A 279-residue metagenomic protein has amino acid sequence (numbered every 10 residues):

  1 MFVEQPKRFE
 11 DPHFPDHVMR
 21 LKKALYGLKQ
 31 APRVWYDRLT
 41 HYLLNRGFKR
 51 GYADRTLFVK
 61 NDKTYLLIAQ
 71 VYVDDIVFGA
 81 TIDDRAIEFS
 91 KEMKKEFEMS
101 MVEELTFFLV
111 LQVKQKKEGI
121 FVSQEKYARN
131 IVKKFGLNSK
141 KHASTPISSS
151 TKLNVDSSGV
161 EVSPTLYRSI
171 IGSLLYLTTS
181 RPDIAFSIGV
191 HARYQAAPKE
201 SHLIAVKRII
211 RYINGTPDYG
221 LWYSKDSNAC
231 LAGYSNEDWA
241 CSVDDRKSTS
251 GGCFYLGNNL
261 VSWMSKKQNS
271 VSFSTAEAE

Functional and structural regions predicted by a protein language model:
M1, D16-M19, D37, H41 (+9 more regions): Amphipathic alpha-helical interface elements that mediate macromolecular binding in regulatory proteins
M1-E98: Metal/cofactor- and membrane transport-associated sequence elements
Q5-P6, D11-P12, Y52, E88 (+9 more regions): Mixed-charge, polar/low-complexity N-terminal
H13, K49-G51, K91, L105 (+4 more regions): A generic structural signal for short, solvent-exposed coil/turn residues that cap or connect secondary-structure
Y26, A31, W35, L57-N61 (+3 more regions): Divalent metal-binding acidic/histidine catalytic loops
R50-A53, V77-S123, K133, S224: Polymerase palm active-site segment centered on the conserved acidic dipeptide of motif C
